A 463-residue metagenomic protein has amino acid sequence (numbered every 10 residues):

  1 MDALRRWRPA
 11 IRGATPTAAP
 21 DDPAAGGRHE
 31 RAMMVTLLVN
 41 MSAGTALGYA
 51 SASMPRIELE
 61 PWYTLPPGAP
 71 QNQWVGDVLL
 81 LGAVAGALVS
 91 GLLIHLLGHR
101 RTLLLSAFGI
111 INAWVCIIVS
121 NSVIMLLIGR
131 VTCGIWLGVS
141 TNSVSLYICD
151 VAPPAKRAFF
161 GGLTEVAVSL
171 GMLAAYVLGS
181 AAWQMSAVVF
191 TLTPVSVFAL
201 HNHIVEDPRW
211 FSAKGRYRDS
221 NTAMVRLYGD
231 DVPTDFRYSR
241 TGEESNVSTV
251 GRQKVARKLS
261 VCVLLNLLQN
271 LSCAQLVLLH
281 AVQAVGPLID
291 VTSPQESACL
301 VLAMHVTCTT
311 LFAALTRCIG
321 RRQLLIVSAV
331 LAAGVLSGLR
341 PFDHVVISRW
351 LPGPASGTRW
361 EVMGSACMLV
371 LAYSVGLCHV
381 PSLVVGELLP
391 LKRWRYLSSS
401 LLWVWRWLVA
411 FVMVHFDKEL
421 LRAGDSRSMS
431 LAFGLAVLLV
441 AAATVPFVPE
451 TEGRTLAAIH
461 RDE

Functional and structural regions predicted by a protein language model:
D2-D219, S245-E463: Alpha-helical transmembrane bundle of multi-pass membrane proteins
Y217-R218, M224-D230: TPR/TPR-like (Sel1-like) alpha-helical repeat modules
D231-R237: Boundary/linker segments of alpha-helical solenoid repeat arrays
R240-G242: Low-complexity, Ser/Thr/Pro-rich intrinsically disordered linker/stalk segments at domain junctions
